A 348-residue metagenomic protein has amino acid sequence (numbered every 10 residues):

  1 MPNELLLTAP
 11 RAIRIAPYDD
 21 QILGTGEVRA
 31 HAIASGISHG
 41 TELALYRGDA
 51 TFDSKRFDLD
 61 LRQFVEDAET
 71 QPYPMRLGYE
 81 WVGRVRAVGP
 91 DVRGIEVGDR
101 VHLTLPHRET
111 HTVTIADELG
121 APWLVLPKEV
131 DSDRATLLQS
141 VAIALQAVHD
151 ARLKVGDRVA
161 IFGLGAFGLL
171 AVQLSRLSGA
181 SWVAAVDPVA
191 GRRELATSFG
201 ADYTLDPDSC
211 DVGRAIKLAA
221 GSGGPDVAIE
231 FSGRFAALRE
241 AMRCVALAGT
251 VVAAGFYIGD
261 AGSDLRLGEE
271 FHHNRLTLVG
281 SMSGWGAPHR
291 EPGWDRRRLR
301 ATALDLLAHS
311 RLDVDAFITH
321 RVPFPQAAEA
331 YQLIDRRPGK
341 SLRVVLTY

Functional and structural regions predicted by a protein language model:
M1-Y73, T347-Y348: Short N-terminal strand-loop motif that marks the start of NAD(P)H/FAD-dependent oxidoreductase cofactor-binding domains
A30, L103-T104, I161: A generic structural signal for residues embedded in beta-strands
Q71-L105: A glycine-/small-residue-rich N-terminal strand-loop-strand element that serves as the cofactor-binding glycine loop
L105-E118: A structural motif shared across PLP-dependent enzymes of the aminotransferase-like
D131-C210, R214: Mid-domain Rossmann-like dinucleotide-binding core that forms the NAD(H)/NADP(H) cofactor-binding site
L153, F199-V279: Glycine-rich cofactor phosphate-binding loops and adjacent beta1-alpha1 units of small-molecule cofactor enzyme domains
G213-L218, S222, L265-I318: C-terminal substrate-binding/catalytic core of Rossmann-like NAD(P)-dependent dehydrogenases/reductases
S222, D226, V252, G259-S263 (+4 more regions): C-terminal capping/lid region of NAD(P)-dependent oxidoreductase domains
